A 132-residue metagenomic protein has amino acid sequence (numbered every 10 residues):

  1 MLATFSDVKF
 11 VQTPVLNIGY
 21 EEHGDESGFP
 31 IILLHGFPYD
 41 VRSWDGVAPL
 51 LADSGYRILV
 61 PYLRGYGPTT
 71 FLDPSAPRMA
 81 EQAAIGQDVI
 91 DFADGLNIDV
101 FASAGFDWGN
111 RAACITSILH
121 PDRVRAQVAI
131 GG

Functional and structural regions predicted by a protein language model:
M1-N17: N-terminal cap/lid segment of alpha/beta-hydrolase-fold proteins
A3, Y39-S43, A84, R111: Short, conserved clusters of charged catalytic residues that mark active-site and nucleotide-handling motifs
T13, D25-G28, D94-V100, P121-D122: Active-site acidic short loop of glycosyltransferases
P14, P38, A80-A83: Conserved phosphate-coordination/catalytic loops
L16-F71: Conserved HGGG/HGGXW glycine-rich cap/lid loop of the alpha/beta-hydrolase fold
D45, I90, C114-I118: Short, hydrophobic alpha-helix immediately C-terminal to the catalytic nucleophile
D53, V60-F106: Active-site loop/oxyanion-hole signature of alpha/beta-hydrolase fold enzymes
I98-G132: Conserved hydrolase catalytic core segment
